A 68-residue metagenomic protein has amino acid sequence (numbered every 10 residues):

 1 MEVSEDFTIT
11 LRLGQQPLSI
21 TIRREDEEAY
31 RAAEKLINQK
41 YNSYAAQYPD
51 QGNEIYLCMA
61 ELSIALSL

Functional and structural regions predicted by a protein language model:
M1-T8: N-terminal intrinsically disordered, cationic/polar leader segments that include organellar targeting peptides
V3, I22-E28: Generic detector of short, locally flexible boundary/turn motifs and exposed helical patches
T8-T10, S19: Beta-strand secondary-structure signal
Q16-R24, N42: N-terminal coiled-coil initiation/transition segments in long coiled-coil scaffolds
P17-S19, E28, Q47-C58: Amphipathic, hydrophobic secondary-structure cores in small proteins
Y30-A32: A short, polar/proline- and glycine-enriched secondary-structure boundary/capping micro-motif
E34-Y48, Y56-L68: Compact, glycine-rich, soluble single-domain proteins
